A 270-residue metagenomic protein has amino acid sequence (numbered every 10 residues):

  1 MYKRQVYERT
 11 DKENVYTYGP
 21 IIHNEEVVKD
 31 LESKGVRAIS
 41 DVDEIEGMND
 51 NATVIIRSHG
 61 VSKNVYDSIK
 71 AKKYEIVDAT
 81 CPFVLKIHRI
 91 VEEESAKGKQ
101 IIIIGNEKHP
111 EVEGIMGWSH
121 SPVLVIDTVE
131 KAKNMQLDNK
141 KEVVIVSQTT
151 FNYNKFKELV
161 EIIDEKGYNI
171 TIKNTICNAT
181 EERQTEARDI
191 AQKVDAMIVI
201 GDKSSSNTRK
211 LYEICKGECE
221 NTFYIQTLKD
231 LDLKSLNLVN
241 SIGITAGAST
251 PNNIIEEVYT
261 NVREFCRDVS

Functional and structural regions predicted by a protein language model:
M1-Y2: Short, small-residue-biased leader/transition segments that mark boundaries at the very start of proteins
Y18-V36, T180, K234-S235, V239-N240: N-terminal beta-loop-helix "entrance" segment that forms/cooperates in small-molecule cofactor or anionic ligand
R37-M48: Short acidic low-complexity segments
I76, V91-A96, I101-N139: Internal gly/pro-rich beta-alpha loop/helix module that stabilizes soluble enzyme cofactors or their anionic handles
L124-E130, T149-F156, T175-T185, K203-S204 (+1 more regions): A general structural motif
K133-E165, A187-I190, V199-I200: Internal active-site segments that recognize and position negatively charged phosphoryl groups and nucleotide moieties
I162-A196, D202, Y212-G217, N221-Y224: Active-site rim loops that border cofactor/substrate pockets in soluble metabolic enzymes
A196-S206, K210-E218, T222-S270: C-terminal functional extensions of proteins
